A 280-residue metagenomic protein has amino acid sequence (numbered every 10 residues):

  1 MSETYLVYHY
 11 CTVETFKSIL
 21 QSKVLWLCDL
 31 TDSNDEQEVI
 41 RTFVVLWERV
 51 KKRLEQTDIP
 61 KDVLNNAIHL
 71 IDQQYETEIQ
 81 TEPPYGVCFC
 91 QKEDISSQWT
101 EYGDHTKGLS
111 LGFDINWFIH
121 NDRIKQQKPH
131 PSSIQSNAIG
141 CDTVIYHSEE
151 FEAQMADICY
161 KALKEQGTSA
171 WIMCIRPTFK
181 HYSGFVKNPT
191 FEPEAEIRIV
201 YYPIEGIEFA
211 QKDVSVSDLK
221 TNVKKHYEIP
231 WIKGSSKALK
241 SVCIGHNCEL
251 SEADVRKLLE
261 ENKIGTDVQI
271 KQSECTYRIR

Functional and structural regions predicted by a protein language model:
M1-R280: Partner-binding and oligomerization surfaces adjacent to conserved cores of proteins that assemble macromolecular
